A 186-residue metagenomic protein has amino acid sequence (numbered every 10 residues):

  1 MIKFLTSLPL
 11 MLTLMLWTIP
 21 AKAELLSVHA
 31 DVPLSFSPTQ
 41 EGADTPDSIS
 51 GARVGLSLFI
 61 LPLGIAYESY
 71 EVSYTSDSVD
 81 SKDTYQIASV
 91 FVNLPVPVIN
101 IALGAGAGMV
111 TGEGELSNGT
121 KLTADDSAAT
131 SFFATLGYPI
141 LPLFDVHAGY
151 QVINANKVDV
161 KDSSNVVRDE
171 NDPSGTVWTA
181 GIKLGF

Functional and structural regions predicted by a protein language model:
M1-S27: Cleavable N-terminal export/targeting peptides
L8, I19, V32, L61 (+3 more regions): Hydrophobic alpha-helix-in-membranes signature
A21-D77, V177-G185: Short glycine/proline- and aromatic-enriched beta-strand/turn motifs that initiate or cap beta-hairpins
L26-V28, I60-A66, V98-L103, P142-A148: Repeated loop/turn-to-beta-strand initiation elements of outer-membrane beta-barrel proteins
L34-S48, Y67-Q86, M109-A128, A155-S174: Flexible, solvent-exposed loop segments that connect beta-strands
A52-L58, V90-V96, A105-A107, A134-Y138 (+2 more regions): Residues on the lipid-exposed face of transmembrane beta-strands in outer-membrane beta-barrel proteins
S73, F132, Y138-F186: Predominantly the C-terminal beta-signal and adjacent terminal strand-loop region of outer-membrane beta-barrel
V92-Y138, P142-L143: Surface-exposed, polar helix/loop patches in the mature regions of secreted/periplasmic/lumenal proteins that form
